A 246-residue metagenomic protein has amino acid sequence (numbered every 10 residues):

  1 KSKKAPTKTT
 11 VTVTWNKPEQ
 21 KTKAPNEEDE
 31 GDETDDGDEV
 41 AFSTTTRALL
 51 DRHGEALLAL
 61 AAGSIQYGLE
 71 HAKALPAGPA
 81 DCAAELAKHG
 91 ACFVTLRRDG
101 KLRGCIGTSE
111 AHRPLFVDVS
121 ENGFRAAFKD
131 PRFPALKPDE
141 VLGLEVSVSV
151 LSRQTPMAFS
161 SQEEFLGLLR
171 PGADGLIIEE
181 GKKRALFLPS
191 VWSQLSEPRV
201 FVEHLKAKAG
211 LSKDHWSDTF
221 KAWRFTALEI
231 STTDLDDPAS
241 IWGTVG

Functional and structural regions predicted by a protein language model:
K3-G246: Basic nucleic-acid-binding interfaces
